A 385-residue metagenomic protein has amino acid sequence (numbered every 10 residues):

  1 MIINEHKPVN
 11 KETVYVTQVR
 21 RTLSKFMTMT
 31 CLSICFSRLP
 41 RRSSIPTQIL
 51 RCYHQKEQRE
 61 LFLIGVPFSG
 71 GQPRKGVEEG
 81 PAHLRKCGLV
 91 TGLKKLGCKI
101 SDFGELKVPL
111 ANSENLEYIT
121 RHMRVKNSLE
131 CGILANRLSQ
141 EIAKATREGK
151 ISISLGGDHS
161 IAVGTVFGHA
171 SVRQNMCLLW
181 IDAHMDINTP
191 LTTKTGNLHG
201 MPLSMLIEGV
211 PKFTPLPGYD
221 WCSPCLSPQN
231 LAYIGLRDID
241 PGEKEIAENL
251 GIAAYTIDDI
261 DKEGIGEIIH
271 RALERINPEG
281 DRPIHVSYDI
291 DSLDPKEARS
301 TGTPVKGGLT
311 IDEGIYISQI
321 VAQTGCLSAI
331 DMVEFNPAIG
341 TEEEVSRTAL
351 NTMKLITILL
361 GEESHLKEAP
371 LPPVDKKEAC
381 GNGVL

Functional and structural regions predicted by a protein language model:
M1-F26: Intrinsically disordered, low-complexity basic segments at termini and long loops, enriched in Pro/Gly and/or Arg/Ser
T30-I153, S171, I246-L385: Catalytic cores of soluble, metal-dependent hydrolases
F68, D158-H159, A183-H184, L236-R237 (+2 more regions): Active-site metal-binding loops of divalent metal-dependent hydrolases
R147-D220, T324, S328: Active-site histidine-anchored catalytic micro-motif
K150-S152, Q229-A232: Short active-site oxyanion
W180-A183, I207, N230-D238, T256-D258 (+1 more regions): Short, structured patches in soluble enzyme cores that scaffold and shape functional sites
T214-P215, A232-D240, G266-I269, I276 (+1 more regions): A general structural motif
D238-E248: Short, glycine/polar-rich helix-capping loops at beta-to-alpha or helix-loop-helix junctions that flank or form
